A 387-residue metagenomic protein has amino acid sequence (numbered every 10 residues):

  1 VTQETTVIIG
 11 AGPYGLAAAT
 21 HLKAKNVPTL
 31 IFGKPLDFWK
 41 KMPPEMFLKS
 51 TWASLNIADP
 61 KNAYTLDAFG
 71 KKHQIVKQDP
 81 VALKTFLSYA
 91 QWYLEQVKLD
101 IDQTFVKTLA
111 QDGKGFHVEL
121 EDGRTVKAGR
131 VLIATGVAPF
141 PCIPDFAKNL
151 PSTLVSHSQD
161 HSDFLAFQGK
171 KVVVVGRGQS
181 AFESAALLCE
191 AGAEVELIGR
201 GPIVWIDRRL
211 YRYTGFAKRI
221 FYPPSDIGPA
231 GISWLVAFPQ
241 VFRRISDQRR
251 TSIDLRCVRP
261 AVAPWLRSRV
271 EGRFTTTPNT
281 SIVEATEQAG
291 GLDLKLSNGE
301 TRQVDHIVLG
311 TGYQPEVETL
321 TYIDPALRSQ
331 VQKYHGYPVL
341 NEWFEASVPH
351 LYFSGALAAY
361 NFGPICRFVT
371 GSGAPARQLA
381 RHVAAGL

Functional and structural regions predicted by a protein language model:
T2-L36, K40, Q78-Q179, E183-L387: Flavin (primarily FAD) cofactor-binding/catalytic cores of flavoenzymes
K40-H73, F221-R243: Flavin (FAD/FMN) cofactor-binding and adjacent substrate-gating region of FAD-dependent oxidoreductase domains
